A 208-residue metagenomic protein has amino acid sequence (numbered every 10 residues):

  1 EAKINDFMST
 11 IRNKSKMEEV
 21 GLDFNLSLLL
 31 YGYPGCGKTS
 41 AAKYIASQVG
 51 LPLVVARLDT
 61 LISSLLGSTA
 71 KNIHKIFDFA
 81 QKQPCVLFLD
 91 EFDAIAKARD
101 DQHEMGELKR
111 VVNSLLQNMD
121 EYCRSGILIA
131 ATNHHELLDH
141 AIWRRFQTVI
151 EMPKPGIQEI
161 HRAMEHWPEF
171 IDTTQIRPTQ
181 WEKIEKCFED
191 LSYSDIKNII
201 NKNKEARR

Functional and structural regions predicted by a protein language model:
A2-N5, S9-P178: Walker A/P-loop NTP-binding motif of AAA+ ATPase domains
I157-R208: C-terminal alpha-helical "lid" subdomain
